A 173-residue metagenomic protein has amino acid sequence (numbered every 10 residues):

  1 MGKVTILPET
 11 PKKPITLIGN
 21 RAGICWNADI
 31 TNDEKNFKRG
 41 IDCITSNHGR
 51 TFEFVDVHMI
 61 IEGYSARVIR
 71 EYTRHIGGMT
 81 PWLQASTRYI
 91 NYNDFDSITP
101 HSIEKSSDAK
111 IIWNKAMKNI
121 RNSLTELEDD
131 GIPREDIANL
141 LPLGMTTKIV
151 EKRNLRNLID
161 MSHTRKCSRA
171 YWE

Functional and structural regions predicted by a protein language model:
M1-E173: Family-specific signature for flavin-dependent thymidylate synthase
